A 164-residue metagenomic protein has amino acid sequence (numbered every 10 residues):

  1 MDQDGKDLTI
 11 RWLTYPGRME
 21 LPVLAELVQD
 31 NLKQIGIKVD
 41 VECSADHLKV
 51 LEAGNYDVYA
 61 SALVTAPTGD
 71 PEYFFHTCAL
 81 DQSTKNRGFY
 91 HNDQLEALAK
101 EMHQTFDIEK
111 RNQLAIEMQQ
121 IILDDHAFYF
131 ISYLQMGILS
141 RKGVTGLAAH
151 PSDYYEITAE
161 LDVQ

Functional and structural regions predicted by a protein language model:
M1-L8, E52-G54, H76-Q104, Y133-Q164: Short, solvent-exposed loop/beta-turn-alpha elements that line the ligand-binding surface or hinge of extracytoplasmic
M1-Q29, E117, V163: Append "and occasionally in soluble cytosolic enzymes with long acidic Gly/Pro-rich linkers
W12, N31-A79, A115: Periplasmic binding protein-like
L13-L24, C43, N86-Q94, H103-K110: Extracytoplasmic/periplasmic, Sec-exported soluble proteins
P16-E20, D46-H47, V64-T68, I121 (+1 more regions): Solvent-exposed loop/turn segments at secondary-structure junctions within structured extracellular/periplasmic domains
V23-Q34, K49, D93-K100, N112-Q120: Solvent-exposed, polar/charged alpha-helical surfaces in well-ordered, non-transmembrane soluble domains, broadly
L24-A25, D70-Y73, G143: Short, solvent-exposed loop/turn and secondary-structure capping segments
H103-Q135: Ligand-binding clefts/hinges and TM-proximal coupling segments of bilobed small-molecule sensing domains
